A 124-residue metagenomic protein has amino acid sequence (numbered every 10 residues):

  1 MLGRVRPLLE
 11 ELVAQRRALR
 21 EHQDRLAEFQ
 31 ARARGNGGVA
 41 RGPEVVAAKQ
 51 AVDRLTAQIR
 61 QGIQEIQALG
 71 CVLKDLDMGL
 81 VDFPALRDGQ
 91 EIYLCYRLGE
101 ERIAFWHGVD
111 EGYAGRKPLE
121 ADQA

Functional and structural regions predicted by a protein language model:
M1, L8, R34, R41 (+3 more regions): Generic structural signal for short, flexible, solvent-exposed coil/loop and linker residues
M1-R32: Long, hydrophobic N-terminal alpha-helical segment
L9, R16, T56-I59, I63: A structural signal for well-ordered alpha-helices, especially hydrophobic packing surfaces of coiled-coils
R16, A33, L69-L73: Short secondary-structure junctions and interdomain/linker hinges
H22-T56: Structured domain cores in non-transmembrane regions
D53, R60-A124: Glycine-rich, aromatic-bearing surface loops/beta-hairpins
